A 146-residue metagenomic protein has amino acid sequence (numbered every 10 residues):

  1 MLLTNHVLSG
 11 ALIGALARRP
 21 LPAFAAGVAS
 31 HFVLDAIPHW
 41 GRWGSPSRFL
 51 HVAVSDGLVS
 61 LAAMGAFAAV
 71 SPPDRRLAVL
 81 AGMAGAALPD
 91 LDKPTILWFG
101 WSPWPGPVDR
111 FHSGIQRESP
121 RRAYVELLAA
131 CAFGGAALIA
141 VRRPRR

Functional and structural regions predicted by a protein language model:
M1-R146: N-terminal membrane-targeting hydrophobic helices
